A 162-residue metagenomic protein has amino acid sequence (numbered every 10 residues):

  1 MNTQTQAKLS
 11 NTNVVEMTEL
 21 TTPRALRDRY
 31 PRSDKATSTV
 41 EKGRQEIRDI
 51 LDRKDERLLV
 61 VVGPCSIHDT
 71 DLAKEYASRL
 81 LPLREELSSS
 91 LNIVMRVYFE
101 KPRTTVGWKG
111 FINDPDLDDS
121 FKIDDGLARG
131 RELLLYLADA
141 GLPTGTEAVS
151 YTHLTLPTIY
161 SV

Functional and structural regions predicted by a protein language model:
N2-M17: Polybasic, low-complexity association/targeting segments
M17-L51: N- or domain-start disorder-to-order transition segments that initiate the globular core
L26-A36, T70, G107-G126, S161: Glycine-rich tight-turn/loop motif centered on a GG-T
V40, R44, I67, A73 (+1 more regions): Metallocofactor- and cofactor-centric catalytic cores in central/energy metabolism, strongly enriched
K54-L58: A short, charged/proline- and glycine-enriched loop that marks the coil->beta-strand transition at the N-terminal
V60-D69: Conserved phosphate/anionic-ligand binding catalytic regions in large, soluble enzymes, centered on
R79-S150: A generic, well-ordered mixed alpha/beta core segment in the N-terminal half of proteins
T152-T158: Conserved small/polar residues in nucleotide/adenosyl-binding loops
